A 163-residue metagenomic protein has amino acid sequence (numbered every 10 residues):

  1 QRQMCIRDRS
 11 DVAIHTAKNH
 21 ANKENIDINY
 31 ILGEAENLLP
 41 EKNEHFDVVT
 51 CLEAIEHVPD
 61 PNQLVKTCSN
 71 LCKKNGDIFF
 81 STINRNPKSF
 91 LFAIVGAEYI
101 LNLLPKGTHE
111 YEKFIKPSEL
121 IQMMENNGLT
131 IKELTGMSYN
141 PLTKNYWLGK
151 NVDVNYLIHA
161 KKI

Functional and structural regions predicted by a protein language model:
Q1-I6: Short, small-residue-biased leader/transition segments that mark boundaries at the very start of proteins
S10-V12: Conserved SAM/SAH-binding beta-strand->alpha-helix loop
K23-P40: Conserved SAM-binding strand-loop segment of SAM-dependent methyltransferases
T50: A conserved beta-strand element that flanks and buttresses the S-adenosyl-L-methionine
N62-D77: A short glycine-rich, Lys/Arg-flanked "PGG" loop and its adjoining helix->strand segment in the class I
D77-N102: Conserved class I S-adenosyl-L-methionine
T82, L101-E119: Acceptor-substrate binding/catalytic loop of class I
Y111-L134: Short alpha-helix
